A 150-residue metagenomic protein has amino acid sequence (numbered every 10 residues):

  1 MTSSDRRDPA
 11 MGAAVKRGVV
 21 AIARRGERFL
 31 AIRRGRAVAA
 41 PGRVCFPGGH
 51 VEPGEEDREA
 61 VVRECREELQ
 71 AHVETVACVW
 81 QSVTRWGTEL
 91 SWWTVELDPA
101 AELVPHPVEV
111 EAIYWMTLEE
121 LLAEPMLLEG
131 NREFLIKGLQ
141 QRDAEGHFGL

Functional and structural regions predicted by a protein language model:
T2-L30, H50, Q81: Conserved N-terminal beta-strand and adjoining loop/helix that marks the start of the Nudix/MutT-like hydrolase domain
R17-V19, E27, T88-S91, E111: Change "...and in nucleic-acid phosphodiester-cleaving endonucleases..." to "...and in nucleic-acid processing enzymes
R24-F29, A37-V38, E52-P53, W86 (+1 more regions): Short, charged/polar surface micro-motifs in flexible loops or helix N-caps
R28-E67, A71: Conserved Nudix-box catalytic region and its N-terminal flanking loop in Nudix hydrolases and closely related
A71-Q81: A short coil-to-beta-strand element that immediately follows conserved catalytic motifs
Q81-V104, A112-E120, F134-R142: Active-site-adjacent beta-strand/loop module that shapes the phosphate/pyrophosphate-binding cleft
E120-R132: Short acidic, Gly/Pro-enriched loop/turn segments at secondary-structure junctions
A144-G149: Short, charged, intrinsically disordered terminal tails
